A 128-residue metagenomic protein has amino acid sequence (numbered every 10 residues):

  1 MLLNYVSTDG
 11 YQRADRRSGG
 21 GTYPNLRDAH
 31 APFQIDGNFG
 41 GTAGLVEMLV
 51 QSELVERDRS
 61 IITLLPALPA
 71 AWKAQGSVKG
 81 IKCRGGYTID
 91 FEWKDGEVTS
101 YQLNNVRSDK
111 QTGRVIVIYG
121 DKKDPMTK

Functional and structural regions predicted by a protein language model:
M1-K128: Non-catalytic C-terminal accessory modules of carbohydrate-active enzymes
